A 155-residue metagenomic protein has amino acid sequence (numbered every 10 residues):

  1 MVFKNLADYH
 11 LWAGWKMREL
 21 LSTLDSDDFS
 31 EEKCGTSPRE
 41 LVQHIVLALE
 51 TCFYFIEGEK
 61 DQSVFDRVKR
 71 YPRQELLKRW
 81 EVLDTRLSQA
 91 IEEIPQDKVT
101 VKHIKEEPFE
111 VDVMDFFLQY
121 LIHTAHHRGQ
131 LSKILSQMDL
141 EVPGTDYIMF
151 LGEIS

Functional and structural regions predicted by a protein language model:
K4-E19, S26-D66, K105-S155: Short, contiguous alpha-helical
K16, L20, V82, R86-A90 (+1 more regions): Solvent-exposed, charged/polar functional surfaces in cytosolic regulatory/catalytic domains
G58-D97: Helix-adjacent hinge/juxtasegments
I94-V101, V142-P143: A short coil-to-beta-strand element that immediately follows conserved catalytic motifs
